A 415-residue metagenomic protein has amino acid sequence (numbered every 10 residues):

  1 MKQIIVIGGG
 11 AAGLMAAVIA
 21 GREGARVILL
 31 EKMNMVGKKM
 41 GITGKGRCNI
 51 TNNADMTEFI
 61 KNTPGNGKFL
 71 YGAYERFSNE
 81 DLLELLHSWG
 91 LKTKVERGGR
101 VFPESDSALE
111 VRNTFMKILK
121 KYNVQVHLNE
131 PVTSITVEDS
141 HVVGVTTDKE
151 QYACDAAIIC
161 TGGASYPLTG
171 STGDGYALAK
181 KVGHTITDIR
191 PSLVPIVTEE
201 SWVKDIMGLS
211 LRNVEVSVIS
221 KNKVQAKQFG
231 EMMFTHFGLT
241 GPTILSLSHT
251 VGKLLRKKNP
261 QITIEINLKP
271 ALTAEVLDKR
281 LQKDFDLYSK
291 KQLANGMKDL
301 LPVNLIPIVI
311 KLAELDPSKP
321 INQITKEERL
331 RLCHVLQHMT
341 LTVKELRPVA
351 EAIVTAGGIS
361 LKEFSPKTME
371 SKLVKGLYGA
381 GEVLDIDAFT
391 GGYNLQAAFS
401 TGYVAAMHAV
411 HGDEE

Functional and structural regions predicted by a protein language model:
M1-A12: Beta1/beta-strand and adjacent pyrophosphate-binding region of the FAD-binding site in flavoprotein oxidoreductases
I5, G21-K45: Glycine-rich FAD pyrophosphate-binding loop
I5-I7, L30, V132, Y152-P167 (+2 more regions): Short hydrophobic core segments
N34-V36, G41-I42, I50, M56-T57 (+2 more regions): An anion/pyrophosphate-binding glycine-rich loop and adjacent beta-alpha core in soluble alpha-beta enzymes
R47-V95: Glycine-rich active-site loop/strand segments that organize a redox cofactor
E75-A156: Feature captures the FAD/FMN-dependent oxidoreductase FAD-binding
H127-E130, S134, P307-D387: A glycine-rich dinucleotide-binding beta-alpha-beta segment and adjacent secondary-structure elements that constitute
A156-W202: Glycine-rich loop(s) and the adjacent beta-strand/alpha-helix scaffold that form part
